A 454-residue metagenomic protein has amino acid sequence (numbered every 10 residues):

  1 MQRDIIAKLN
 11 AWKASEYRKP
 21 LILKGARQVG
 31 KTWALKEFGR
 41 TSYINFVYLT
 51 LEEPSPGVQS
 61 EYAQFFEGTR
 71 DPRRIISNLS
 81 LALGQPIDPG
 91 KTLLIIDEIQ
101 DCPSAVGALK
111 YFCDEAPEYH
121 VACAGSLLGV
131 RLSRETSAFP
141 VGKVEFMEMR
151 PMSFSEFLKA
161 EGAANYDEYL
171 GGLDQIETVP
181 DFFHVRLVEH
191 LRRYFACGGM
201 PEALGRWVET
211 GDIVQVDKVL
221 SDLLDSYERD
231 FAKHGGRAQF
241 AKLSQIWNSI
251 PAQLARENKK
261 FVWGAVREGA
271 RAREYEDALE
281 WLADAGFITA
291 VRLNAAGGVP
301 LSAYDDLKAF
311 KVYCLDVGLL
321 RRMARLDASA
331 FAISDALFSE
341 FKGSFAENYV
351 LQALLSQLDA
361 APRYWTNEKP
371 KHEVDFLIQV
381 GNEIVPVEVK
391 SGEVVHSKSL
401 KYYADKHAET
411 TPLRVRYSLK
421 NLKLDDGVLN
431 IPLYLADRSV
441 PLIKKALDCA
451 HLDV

Functional and structural regions predicted by a protein language model:
M1-E16: Pre-Walker A adenine-sensing motif
K24, V47-Q64: A short hydrophobic beta-strand->loop->alpha-helix junction that borders the nucleotide-binding pocket of P-loop NTPases
K31: Conserved lysine of the Walker
A34, F38: Hydrophobic positions on the alpha1 helix immediately C-terminal to the Walker A/P-loop
P56-P89: Short glycine-rich substrate-engagement loop in P-loop NTPases that contacts/grips substrate
I95, H120-S126, E148: Structural recognition of the conserved hydrophobic beta-strand(s) that form the central parallel beta-sheet of P-loop
L132-A255: Interdomain motor-coupling "hinge/lid" segment immediately C-terminal to the ATP-binding subdomain of NTP-driven enzymes
L204-G381: Accessory nucleic acid-recognition modules appended to NTPase machines
